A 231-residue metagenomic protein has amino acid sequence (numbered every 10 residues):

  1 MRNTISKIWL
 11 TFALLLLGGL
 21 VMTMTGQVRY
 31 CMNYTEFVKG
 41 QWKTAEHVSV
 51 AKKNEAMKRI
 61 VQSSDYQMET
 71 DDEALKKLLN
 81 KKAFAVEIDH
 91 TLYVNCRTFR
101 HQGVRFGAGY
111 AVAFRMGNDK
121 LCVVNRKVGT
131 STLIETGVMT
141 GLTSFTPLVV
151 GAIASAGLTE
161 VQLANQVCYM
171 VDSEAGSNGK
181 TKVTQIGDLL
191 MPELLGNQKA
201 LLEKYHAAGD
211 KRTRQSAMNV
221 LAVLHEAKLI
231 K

Functional and structural regions predicted by a protein language model:
M1-C31, V220: Bacterial Sec-dependent N-terminal signal peptides
M1-N3, V123, M170, V223: Intrinsically disordered, low-complexity peptide-like regions
R29-K199: Aromatic-patch recognition
P192-K231: C-terminal partner/receptor-binding element of secreted or periplasmic proteins
